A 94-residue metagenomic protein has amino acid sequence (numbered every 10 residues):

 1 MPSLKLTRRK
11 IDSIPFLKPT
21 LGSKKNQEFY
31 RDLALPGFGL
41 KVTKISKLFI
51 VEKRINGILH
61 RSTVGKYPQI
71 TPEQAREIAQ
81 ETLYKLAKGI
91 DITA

Functional and structural regions predicted by a protein language model:
M1-A94: Basic/aromatic DNA-contact patch characteristic of tyrosine site-specific recombinases
